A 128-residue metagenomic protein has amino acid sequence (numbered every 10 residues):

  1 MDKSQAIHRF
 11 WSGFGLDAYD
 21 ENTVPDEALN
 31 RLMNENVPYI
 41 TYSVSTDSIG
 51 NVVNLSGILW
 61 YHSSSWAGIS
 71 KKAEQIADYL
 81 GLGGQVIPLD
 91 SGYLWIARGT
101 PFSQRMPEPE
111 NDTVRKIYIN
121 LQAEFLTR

Functional and structural regions predicted by a protein language model:
M1-D47, G83-L94: Small/polar-rich, solvent-exposed N-terminal microdomains that initiate assembly or binding
M1-F10, S45-V52, Y93-R128: Short, charged interaction patches at domain edges and termini
F14-G15, S64, S70, G99: Short, isolated positions within intrinsically disordered regulatory regions of eukaryotic proteins
Y42, G57-L59, L121-A123: Preference for bulky hydrophobic residues occupying beta-strand positions in well-ordered beta-sheet regions
G50-S63: Short glycine-rich, basic-tinged beta-strand/loop micro-motifs
S64-D90: Mid-chain, well-packed structural core segment of small domains
